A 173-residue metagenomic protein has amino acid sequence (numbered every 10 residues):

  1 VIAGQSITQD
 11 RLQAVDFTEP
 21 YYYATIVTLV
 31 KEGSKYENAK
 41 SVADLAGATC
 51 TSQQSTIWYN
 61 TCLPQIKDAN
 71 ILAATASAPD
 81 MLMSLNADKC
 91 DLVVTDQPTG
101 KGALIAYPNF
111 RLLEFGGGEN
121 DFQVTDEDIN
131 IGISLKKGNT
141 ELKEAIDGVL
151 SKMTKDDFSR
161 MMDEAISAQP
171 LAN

Functional and structural regions predicted by a protein language model:
V1-N173: Proline/Glycine/Serine-rich low-complexity intrinsically disordered segments that serve as flexible stalks/linkers
